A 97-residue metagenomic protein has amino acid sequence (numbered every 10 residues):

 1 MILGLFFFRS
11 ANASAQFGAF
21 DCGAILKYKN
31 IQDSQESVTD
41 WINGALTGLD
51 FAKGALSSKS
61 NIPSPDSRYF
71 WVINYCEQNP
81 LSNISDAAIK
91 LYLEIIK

Functional and structural regions predicted by a protein language model:
M1-F6: Bacterial N-terminal signal peptides
F8-S14: Sec/Tat signal peptide C-region and signal peptidase I cleavage site
S14-N74, Q78: Short N-proximal segments of mature Sec-exported proteins
Y69-I96: Short, compact, well-ordered microdomains
